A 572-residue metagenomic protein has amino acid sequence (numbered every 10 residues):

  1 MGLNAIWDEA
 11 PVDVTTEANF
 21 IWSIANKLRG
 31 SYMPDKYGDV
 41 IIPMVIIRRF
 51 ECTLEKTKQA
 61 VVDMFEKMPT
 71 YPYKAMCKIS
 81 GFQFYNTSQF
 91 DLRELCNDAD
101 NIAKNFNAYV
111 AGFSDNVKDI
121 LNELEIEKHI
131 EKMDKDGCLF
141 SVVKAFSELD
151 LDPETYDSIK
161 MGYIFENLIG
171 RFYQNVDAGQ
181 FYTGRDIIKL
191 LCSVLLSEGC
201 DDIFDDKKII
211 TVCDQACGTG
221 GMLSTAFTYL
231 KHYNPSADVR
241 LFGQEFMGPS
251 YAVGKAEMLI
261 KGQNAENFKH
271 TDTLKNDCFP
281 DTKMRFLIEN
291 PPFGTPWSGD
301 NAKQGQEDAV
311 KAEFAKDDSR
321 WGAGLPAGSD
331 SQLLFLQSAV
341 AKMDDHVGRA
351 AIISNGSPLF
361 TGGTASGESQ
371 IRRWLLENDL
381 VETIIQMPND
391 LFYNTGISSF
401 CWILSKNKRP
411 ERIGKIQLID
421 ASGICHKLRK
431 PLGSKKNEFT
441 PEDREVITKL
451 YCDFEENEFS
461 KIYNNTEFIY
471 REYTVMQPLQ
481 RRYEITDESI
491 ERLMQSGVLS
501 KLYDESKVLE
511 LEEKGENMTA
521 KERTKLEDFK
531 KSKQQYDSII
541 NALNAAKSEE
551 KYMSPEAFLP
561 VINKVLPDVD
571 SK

Functional and structural regions predicted by a protein language model:
M1-C200, N267-C278, Q386-N389, I413-D420 (+2 more regions): Non-catalytic, mostly N-terminal accessory regions of nucleic-acid modification and defense proteins
K27, K36-R49, G322-L404: Conserved Class I SAM-dependent methyltransferase catalytic core
L54, L230, N234, M343: Active-site catalytic pocket residues across diverse enzymes, especially alpha/beta-hydrolases
V62, I371, E377-V381, L391-N457: C-terminal, active-site-flanking charged/polar segments
K132, E154, A216, G243-M247 (+7 more regions): Hydrophobic alpha-helical scaffolding
K144, N264-F268, E313-S319, R349-P358 (+1 more regions): Short acidic (Asp/Glu) and glycine-rich catalytic loops that position anionic groups and cofactors
Q180-E289, F293-D308, S354-S357, T364-I371 (+2 more regions): Conserved S-adenosyl-L-methionine
F293-P296, D300-S329: Conserved catalytic motifs of ABC-family nucleotide-binding domains
